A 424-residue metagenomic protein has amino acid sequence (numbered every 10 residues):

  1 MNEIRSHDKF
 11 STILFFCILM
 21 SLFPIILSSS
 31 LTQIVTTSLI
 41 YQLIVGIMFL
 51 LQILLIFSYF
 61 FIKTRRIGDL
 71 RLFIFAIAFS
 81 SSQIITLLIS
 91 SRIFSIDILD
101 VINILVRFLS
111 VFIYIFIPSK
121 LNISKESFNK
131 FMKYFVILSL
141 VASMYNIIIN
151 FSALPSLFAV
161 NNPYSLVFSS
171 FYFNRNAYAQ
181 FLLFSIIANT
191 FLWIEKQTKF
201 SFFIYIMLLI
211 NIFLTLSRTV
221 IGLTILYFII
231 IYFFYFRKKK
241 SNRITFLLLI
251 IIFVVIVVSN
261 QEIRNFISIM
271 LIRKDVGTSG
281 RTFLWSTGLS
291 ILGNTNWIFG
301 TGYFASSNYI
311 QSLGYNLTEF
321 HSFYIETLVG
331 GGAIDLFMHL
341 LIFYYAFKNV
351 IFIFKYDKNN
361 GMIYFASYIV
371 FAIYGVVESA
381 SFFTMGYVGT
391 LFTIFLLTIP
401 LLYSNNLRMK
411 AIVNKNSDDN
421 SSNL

Functional and structural regions predicted by a protein language model:
M1-F61, S81-S90, F371-G375: N-terminal signal-anchor transmembrane segment
F15-C17, I187, Y364-Y374, A380-L424: Transmembrane alpha-helices of multi-pass inner-membrane enzymes
T64, L70, K133, Q197-F202 (+3 more regions): Hydrophobic transmembrane alpha-helices and their immediate junctions
F73-I84, S95-K120, Y134, S139: Aromatic-anchored transmembrane helix interface
N129-S156, Y172-F234: Alpha-helical transmembrane segments of multi-pass inner-membrane proteins
M144, I148-N150, Y235-I272, L289-N294: A membrane-periplasm/extracellular boundary helix in multi-pass inner-membrane enzymes that assemble envelope glycans
S156, S169, I272-G331: Long extracytoplasmic/lumenal interhelical loops at the membrane interface of multi-pass membrane proteins
V220, Y315-V350: A conserved mid-to-late transmembrane alpha helix and its immediate loop/hinge that forms the functional core
